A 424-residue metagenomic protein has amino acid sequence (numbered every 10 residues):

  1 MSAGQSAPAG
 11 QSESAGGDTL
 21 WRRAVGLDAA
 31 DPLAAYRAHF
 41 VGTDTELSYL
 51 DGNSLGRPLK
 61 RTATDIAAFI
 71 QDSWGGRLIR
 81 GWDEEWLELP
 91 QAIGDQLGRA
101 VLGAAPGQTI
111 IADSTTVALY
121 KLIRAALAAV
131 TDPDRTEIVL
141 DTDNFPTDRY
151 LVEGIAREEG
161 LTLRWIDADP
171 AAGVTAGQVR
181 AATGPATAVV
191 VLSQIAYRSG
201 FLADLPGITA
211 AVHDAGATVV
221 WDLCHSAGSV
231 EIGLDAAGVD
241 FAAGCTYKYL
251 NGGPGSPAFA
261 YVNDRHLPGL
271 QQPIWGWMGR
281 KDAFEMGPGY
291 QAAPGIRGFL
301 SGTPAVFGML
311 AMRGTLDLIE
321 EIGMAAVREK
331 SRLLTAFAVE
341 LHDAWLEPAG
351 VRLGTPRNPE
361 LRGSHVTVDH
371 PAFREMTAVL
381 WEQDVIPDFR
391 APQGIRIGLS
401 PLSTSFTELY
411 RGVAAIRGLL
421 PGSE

Functional and structural regions predicted by a protein language model:
M1-S6, G10-E424: Pyridoxal 5′-phosphate
